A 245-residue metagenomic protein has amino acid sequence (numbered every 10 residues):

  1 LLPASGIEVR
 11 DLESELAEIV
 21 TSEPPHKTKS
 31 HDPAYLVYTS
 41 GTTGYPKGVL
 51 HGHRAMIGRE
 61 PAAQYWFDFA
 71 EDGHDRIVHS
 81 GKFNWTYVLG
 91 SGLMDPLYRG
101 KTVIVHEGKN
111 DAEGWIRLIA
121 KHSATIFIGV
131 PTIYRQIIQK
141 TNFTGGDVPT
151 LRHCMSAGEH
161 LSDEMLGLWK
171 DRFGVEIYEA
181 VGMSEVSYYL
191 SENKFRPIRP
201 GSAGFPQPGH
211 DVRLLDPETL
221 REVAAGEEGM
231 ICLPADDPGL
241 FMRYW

Functional and structural regions predicted by a protein language model:
L1, E8-L12, K47-L50, H79 (+2 more regions): Short beta-strand->loop structural element characteristic of the AMP-binding/adenylate-forming
L1-S30: ANL superfamily adenylate-forming
S22-H31, L36-S80, K101: Conserved adenylate-forming
P33, T39-T42, L50, I77 (+6 more regions): Conserved S/T- and glycine-rich ATP-binding loop of Class I adenylate-forming
I57-H79, N84-T125, K140: Conserved AMP-binding/adenylation subdomain of ANL enzymes
Y98-K101, A124-G129, I138-R199, D211: Gly/Ser/Thr-rich phosphate-binding loop
G174, D237-W245: Conserved ANL (AMP-binding/adenylate-forming) active-site segment centered on the GW(Y/F)…HTG consensus within
R213-P234: Conserved beta-loop-beta connector loops within the AMP-binding
